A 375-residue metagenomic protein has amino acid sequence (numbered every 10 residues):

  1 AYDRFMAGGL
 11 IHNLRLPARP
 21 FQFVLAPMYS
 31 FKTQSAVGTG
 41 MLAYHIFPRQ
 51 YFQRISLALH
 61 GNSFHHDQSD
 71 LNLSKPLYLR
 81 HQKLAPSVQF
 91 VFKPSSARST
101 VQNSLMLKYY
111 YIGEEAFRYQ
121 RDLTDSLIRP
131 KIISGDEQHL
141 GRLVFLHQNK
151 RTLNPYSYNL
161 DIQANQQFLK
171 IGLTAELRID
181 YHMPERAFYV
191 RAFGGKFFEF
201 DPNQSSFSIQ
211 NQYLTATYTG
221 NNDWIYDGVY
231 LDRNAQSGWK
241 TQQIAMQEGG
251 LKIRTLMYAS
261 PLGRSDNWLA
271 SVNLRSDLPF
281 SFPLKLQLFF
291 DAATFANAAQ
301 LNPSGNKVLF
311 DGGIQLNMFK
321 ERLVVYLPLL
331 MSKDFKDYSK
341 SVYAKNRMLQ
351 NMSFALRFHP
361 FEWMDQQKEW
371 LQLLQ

Functional and structural regions predicted by a protein language model:
A1-Q53, V91-V101, F117-N154, P261-V272 (+1 more regions): Outer-membrane beta-barrel initiation region
A1-R4, N13-R15, P27-T33, Y44-I46 (+14 more regions): Transmembrane beta-strands of outer-membrane beta-barrel pores
F21-L25, Q53-L59, S99-L107, Y156-L160 (+6 more regions): Transmembrane beta-strands of outer-membrane beta-barrel proteins
G38, R54-L77, L84-F90, R129-L278 (+2 more regions): C-terminal outer-membrane beta-barrel translocator/porin domains of Gram-negative envelope proteins and their
S74-R80, Q120-L127, S206-Y213, P303-V308 (+1 more regions): Flexible, surface-exposed loop regions and adjacent strand-edge segments of Gram-negative outer-membrane beta-barrel
S265-W268, P279-F282, N306-F310, N317-F319 (+1 more regions): A structural signal for short secondary-structure junctions
Q300, S304-S341: C-terminal structured domain segments
L316-R322, K345-Q375: Outer-membrane beta-barrel "beta-signal"
